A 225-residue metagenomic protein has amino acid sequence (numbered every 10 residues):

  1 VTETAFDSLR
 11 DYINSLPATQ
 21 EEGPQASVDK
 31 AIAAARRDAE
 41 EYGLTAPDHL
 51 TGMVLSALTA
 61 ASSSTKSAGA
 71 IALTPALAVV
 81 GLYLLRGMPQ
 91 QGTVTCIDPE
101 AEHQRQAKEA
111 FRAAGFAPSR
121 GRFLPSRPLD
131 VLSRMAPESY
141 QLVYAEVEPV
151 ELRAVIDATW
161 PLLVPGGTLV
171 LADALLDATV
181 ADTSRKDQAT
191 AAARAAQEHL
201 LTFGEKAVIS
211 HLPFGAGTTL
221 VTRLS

Functional and structural regions predicted by a protein language model:
V1-L142, V147-V164, T168, A174-S225: A short alpha-helical cap/connector motif
